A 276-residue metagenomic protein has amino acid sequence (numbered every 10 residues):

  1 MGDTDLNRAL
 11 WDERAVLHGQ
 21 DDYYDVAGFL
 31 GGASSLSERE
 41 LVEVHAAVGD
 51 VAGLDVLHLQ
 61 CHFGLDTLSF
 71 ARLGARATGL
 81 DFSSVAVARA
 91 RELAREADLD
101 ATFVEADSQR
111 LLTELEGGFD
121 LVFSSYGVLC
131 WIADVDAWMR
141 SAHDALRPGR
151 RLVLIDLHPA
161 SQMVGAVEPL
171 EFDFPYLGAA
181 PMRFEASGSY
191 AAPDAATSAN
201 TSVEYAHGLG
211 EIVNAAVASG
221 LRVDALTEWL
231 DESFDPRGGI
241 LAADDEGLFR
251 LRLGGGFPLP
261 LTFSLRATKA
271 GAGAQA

Functional and structural regions predicted by a protein language model:
M1-A52, L65, S69, L230: Conserved class I S-adenosyl-L-methionine
L54-L111: Class I SAM-dependent methyltransferase SAM/SAH-binding core
T113-V122: A short acidic, Gly/Pro-enriched loop at the edge of an enzyme's catalytic core that lines a small-molecule cofactor
S124-Y126, I155: Residues lining the SAM
D136-R151: A short glycine-rich, Lys/Arg-flanked "PGG" loop and its adjoining helix->strand segment in the class I
R151-Y190: Conserved class I S-adenosyl-L-methionine
S202-L226: Short alpha-helix
S219-L221, G247-L248, G254-A276: Core SAM-dependent methyltransferase catalytic element
